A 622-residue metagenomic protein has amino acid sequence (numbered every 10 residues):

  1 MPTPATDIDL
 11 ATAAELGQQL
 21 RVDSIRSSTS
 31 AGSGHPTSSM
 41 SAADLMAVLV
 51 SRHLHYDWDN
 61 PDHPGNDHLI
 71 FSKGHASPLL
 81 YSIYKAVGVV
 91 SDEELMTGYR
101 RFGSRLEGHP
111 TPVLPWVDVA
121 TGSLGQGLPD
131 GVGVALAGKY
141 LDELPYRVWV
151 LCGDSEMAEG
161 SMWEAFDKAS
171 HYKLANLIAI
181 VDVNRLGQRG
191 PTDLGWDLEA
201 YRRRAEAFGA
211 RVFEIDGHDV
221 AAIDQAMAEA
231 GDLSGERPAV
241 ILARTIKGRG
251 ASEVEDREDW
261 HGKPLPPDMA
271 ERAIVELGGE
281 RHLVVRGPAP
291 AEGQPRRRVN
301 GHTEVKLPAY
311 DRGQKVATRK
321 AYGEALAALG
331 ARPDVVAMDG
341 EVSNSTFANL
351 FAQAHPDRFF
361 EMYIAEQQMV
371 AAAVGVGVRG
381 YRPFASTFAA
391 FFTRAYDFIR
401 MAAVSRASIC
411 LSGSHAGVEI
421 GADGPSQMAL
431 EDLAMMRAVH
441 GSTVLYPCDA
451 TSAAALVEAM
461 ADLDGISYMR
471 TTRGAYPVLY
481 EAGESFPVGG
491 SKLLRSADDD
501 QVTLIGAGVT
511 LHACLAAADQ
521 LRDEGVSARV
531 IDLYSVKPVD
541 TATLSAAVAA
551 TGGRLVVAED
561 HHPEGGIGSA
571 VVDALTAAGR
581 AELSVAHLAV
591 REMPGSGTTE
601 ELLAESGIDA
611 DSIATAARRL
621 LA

Functional and structural regions predicted by a protein language model:
M1-W149, R281-R470, A475-Y476: Thiamine diphosphate
A14, R101-A120, D130, L136 (+6 more regions): Thiamine diphosphate
D154: Residue(s) in the substrate-gating loop at a strand-loop-helix junction that position the organic substrate next
M157: Short active-site segment of divalent metal-dependent hydrolases/proteases that encodes the spacing between
